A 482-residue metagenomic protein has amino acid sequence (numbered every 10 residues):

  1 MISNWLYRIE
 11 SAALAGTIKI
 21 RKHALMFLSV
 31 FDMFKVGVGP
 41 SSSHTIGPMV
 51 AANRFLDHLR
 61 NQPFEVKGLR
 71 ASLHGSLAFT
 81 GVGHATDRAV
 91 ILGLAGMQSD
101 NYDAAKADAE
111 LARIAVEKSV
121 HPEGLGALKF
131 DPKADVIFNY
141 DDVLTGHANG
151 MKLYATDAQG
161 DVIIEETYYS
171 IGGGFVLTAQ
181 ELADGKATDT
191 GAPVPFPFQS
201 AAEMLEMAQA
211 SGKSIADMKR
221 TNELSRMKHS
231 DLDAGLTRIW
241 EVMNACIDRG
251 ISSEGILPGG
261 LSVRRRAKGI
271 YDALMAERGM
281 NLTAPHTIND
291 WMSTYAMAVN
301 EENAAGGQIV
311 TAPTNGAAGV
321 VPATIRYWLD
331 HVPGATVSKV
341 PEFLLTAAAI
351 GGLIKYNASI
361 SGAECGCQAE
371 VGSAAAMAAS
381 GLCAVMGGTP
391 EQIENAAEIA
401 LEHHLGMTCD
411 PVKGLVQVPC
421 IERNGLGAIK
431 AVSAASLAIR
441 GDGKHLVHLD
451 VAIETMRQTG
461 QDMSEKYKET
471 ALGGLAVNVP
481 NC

Functional and structural regions predicted by a protein language model:
E10-L25: Short, Lys/Arg-enriched N-terminal segments with co-localized hydrophobic residues within the first ~10-30 amino acids
F34-A52, G306-T324, C367-A375: Conserved phosphate/anionic-ligand binding catalytic regions in large, soluble enzymes, centered on
S43-R60, P322-G334, A379-G387: Alpha-helical support elements that line or immediately flank enzyme active sites and cofactor-binding pockets
S99-M280: C-terminal regulatory domains involved in ligand/effector binding and gene-expression control
H229-G366, L475-C482: Accessory "access/gating" subregions that flank catalytic or transport cores
A335, T346, G352-G425, L437-L446: Hydrophobic alpha-helical bundle architecture
L446-C482: Extended hydrophobic packing segments that form well-structured cores
